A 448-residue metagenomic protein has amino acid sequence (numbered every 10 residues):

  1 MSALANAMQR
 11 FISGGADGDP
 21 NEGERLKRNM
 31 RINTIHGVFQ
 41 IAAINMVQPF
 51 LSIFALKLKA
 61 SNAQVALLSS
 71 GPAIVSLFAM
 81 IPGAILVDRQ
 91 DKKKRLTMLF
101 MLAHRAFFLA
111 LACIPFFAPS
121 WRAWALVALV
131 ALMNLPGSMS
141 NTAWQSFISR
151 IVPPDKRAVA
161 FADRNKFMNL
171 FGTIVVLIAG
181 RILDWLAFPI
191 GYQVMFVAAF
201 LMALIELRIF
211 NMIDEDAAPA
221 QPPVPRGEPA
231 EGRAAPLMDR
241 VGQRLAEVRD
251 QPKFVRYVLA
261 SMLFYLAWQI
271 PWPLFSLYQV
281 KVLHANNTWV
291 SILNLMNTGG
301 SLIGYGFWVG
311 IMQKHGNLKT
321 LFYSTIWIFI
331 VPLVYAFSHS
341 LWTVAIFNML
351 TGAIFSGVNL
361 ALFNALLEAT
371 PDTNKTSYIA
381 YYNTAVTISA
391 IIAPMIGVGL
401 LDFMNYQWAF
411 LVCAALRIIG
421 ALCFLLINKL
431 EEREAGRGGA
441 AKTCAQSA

Functional and structural regions predicted by a protein language model:
S2-F78, V87, K94, M98-H104 (+2 more regions): Helix-loop boundary and gating motifs at the non-cytosolic
S2-K27, A217-L259, A441-A448: Juxtamembrane intracellular "pre-TM" segments in multi-pass secondary transporters
P49-K57, I85, A112-A118, G172-F196 (+1 more regions): Transmembrane alpha-helix termini and helix-breaking/packing motifs in multi-pass membrane transporters
N62-A63, P154-R164, N287-T288, T370-Y382: Loop-to-transmembrane helix entry/capping segments in MFS-fold secondary transporters and related SLC/MFSD carriers
F78-R95, L183-D184, I303-N317, L401: Helix-to-loop junctions at the C-terminal end of transmembrane segments in multipass secondary transporters
R95-L111, V197, K319-V334, L411-A414: Structural signature of the two symmetry-related core transmembrane helices
G137-V152, G357-P371: Intracellular juxtamembrane helix-capping segments at the cytosolic ends of symmetry-related transmembrane helices
Y192, L207-R226, L425-G438: Helix-loop junctions on the cytosolic side of multi-pass membrane transporters, especially the intracellular loop
